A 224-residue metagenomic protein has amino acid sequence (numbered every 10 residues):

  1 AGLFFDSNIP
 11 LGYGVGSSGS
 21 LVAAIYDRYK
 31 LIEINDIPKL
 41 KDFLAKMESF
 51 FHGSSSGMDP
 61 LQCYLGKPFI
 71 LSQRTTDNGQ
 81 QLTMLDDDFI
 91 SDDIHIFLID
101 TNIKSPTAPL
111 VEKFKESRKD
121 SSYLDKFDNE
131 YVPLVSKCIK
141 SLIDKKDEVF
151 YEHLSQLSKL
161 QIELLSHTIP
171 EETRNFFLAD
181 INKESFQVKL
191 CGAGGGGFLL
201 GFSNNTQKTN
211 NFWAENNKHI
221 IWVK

Functional and structural regions predicted by a protein language model:
A1, D6-S7, L31-I32, D42-S54 (+2 more regions): C-terminal nucleotide
A1-F43: Anion-binding (especially nucleotide phosphate/pyrophosphate-binding) glycine-rich loop and adjoining beta-alpha core
G16-S18, C191-G196: Glycine-rich beta-strand-to-loop/alpha-helix junction loops that act as flexible
Y26, L199-L200: Short hydrophobic alpha-helical segments that form membrane-spanning helices or hydrophobic packing faces of helical
